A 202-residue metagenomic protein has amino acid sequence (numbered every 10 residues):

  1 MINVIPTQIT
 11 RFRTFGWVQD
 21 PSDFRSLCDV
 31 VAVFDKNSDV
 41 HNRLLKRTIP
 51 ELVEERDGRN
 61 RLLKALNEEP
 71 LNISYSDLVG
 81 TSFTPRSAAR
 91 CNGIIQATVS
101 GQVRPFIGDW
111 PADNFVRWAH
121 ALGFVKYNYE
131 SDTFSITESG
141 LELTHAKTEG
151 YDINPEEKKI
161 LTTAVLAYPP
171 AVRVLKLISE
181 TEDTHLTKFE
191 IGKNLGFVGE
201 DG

Functional and structural regions predicted by a protein language model:
M1-G202: Donor-sugar nucleotide-binding helix/loop cap in glycosyltransferases
